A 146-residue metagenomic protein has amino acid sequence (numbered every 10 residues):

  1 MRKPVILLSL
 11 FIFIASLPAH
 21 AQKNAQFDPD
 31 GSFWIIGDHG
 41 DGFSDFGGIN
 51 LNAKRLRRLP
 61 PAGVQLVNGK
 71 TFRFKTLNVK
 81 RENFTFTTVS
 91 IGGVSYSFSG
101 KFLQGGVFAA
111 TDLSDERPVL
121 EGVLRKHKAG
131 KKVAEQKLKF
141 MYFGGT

Functional and structural regions predicted by a protein language model:
M1, A15, R57-R58: Compositionally biased, intrinsically disordered/low-complexity regions enriched for serine, proline and threonine
M1-L7: Bacterial N-terminal signal peptides that target proteins for export
L7-S16: Bacterial N-terminal signal peptides
L17-A21: Sec/Tat signal peptide C-region and signal peptidase I cleavage site
Q22-T146: Central antiparallel beta-sheet cores of small beta-barrel/beta-sandwich binding domains
